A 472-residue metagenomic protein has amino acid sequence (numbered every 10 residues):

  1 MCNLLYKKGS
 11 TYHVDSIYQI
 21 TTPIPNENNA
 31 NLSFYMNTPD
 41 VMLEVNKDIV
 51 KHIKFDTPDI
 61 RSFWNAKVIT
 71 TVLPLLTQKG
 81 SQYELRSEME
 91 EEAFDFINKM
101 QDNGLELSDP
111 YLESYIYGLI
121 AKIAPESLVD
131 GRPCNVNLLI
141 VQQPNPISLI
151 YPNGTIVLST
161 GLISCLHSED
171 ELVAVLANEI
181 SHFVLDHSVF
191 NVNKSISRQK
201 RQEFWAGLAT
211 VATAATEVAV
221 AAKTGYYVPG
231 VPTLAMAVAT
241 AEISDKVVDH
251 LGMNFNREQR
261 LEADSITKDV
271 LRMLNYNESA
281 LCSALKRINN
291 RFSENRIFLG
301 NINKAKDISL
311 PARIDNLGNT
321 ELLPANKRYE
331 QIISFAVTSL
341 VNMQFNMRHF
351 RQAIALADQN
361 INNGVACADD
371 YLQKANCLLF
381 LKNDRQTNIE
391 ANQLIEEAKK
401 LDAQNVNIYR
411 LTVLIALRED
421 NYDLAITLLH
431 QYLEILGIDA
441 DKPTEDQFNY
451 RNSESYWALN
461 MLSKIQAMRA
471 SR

Functional and structural regions predicted by a protein language model:
M1-A219, D249-N254, I266-E321, A325-N362 (+4 more regions): Peri-catalytic and regulatory segments of divalent metal-dependent proteins
D186, V218-F255: Substrate-binding clefts and substrate-entry loops adjacent to catalytic sites of polymer-processing enzymes acting on
E258: Long, charge-dense, solvent-exposed interaction surfaces that engage phosphate-rich ligands
